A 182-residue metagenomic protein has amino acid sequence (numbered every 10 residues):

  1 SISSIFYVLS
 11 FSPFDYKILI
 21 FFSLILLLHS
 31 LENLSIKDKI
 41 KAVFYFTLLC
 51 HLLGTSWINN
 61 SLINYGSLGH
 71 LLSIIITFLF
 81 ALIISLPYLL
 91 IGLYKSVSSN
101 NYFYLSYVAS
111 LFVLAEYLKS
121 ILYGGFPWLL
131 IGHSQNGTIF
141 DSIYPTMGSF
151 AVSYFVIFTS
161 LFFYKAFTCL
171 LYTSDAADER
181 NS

Functional and structural regions predicted by a protein language model:
S1-S174: Membrane-embedded alpha-helical bundles of multi-pass enzymes that act on lipidic or dolichyl-linked glycan substrates
Y172-S182: Single conserved hydrophobic/aromatic residue that forms the stacking wall/gate of nucleotide- or nucleobase-binding
